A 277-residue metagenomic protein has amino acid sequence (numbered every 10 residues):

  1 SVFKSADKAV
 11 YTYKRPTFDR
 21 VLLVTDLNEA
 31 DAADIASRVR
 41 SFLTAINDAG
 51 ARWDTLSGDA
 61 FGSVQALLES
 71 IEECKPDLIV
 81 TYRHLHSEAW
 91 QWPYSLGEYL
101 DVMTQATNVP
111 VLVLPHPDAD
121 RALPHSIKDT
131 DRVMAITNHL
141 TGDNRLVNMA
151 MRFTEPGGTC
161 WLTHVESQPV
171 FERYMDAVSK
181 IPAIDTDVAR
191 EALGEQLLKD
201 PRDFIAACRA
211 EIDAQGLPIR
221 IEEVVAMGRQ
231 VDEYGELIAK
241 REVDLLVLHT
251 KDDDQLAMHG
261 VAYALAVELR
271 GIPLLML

Functional and structural regions predicted by a protein language model:
S1-D59, D129-E191, D213-G216, E268 (+1 more regions): Small/aliphatic-rich secondary-structure junction motif
S1-P16, N28, S41-I79, H84-E88 (+2 more regions): Structural beta-alpha unit
A6-D7, S63-V64, L96, D143-L146 (+2 more regions): Amphipathic coiled-coil/heptad-repeat helices and related helical stalk/stem segments that mediate oligomerization
D34-F42, Q196-C208: Short, solvent-exposed amphipathic alpha-helices that sit in or adjacent to ligand/effector-binding or catalytic
S37-V39, P93-G97, S126-K128, N148-M149 (+3 more regions): Short, glycine/charged-enriched secondary-structure capping and boundary segments
A51, V109, G158, I219-I221 (+1 more regions): A structural micro-motif
L68-L123, G235-L277: Gly/Ser-rich helix-loop-strand patches that form or flank binding pockets for ribonucleotide-derived cofactors
P115, A119-K128, V170-Y174: Glycine-rich, charge-decorated loop segments at or immediately adjacent to ligand/cofactor-binding or catalytic sites
